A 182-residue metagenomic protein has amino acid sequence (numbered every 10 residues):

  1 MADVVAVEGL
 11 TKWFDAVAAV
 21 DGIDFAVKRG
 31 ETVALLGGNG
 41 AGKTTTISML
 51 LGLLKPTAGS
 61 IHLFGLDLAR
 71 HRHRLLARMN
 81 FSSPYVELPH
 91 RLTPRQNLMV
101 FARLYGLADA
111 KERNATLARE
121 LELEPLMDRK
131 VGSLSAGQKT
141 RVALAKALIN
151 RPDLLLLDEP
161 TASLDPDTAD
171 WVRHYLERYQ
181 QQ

Functional and structural regions predicted by a protein language model:
M99, R103-L126: Conserved ABC ATPase "signature" region
K130-L134: Conserved ABC ATPase signature
R151: Conserved catalytic motifs of ABC-family nucleotide-binding domains
L155-D158: Catalytic Walker B motif of ABC-type/P-loop ATPase nucleotide-binding domains
P166-T168: Helix N-cap at the start of a conserved alpha-helix in ABC-type nucleotide-binding domains
D170-Q182: Helical segment within the ABC ATPase nucleotide-binding domain
